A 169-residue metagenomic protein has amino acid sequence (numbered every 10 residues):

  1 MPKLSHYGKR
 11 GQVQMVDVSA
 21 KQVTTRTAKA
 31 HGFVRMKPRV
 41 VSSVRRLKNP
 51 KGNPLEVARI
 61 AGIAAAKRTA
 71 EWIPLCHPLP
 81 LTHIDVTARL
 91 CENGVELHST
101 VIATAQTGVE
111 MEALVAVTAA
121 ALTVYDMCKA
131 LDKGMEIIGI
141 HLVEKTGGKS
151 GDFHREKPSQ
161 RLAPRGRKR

Functional and structural regions predicted by a protein language model:
M1-L55, I60-H77, L81-R169: C-terminal binding/interaction regions
